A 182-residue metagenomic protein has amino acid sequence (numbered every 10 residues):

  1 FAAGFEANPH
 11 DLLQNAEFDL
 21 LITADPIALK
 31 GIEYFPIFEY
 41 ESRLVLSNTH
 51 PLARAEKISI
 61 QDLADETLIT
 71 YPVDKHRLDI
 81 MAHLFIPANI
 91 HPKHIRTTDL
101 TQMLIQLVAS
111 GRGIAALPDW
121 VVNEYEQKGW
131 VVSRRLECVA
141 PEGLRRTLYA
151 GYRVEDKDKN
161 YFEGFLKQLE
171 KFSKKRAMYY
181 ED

Functional and structural regions predicted by a protein language model:
F1, I86-R96: A local structural motif
F1-L29, T97-T98: Central regulatory/effector-binding core of bacterial HTH transcription factors
F5, S59, D99-L100, P118: Short loop/turn segments at beta->alpha junctions
L13-T23, S42, I90, V108-A115 (+1 more regions): Alpha-to-beta junction loops
L29-P36, Y40, Q102-V154: Beta-alpha-beta core module
G31-L68: Flexible hinge/capping segments at coil-to-helix
V45-P51, T147-K157: A bilobed periplasmic-binding-protein/Venus flytrap-type ligand-binding module shared by bacterial periplasmic
T67-A88, D119, D158-K167, S173-E181: Secondary-structure junction motif
